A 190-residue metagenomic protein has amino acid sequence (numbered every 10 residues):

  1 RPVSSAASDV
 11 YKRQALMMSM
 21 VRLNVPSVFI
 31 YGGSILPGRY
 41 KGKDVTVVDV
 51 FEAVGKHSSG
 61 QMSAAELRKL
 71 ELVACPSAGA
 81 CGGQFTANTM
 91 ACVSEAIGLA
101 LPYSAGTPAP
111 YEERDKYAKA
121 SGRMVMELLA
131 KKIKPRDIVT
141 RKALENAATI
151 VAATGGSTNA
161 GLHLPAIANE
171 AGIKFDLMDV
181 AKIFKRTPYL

Functional and structural regions predicted by a protein language model:
R1-Y11: Single conserved hydrophobic/aromatic residue that forms the stacking wall/gate of nucleotide- or nucleobase-binding
K12-R13, I35: Short acidic loop-to-helix transition motifs that present clustered carboxylates
M18-L190: Mobile "lid/hinge" segments at catalytic clefts and subdomain interfaces of large enzymes
